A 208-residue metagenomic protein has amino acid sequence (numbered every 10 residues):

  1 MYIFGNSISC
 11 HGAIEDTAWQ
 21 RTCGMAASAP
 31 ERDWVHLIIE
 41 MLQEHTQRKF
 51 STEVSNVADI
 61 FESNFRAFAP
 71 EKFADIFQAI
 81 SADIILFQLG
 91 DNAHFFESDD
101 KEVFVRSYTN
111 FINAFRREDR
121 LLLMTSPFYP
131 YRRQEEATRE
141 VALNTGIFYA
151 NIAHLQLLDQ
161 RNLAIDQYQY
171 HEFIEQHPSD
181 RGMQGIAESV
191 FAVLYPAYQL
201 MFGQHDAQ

Functional and structural regions predicted by a protein language model:
Y2, C10-S98: Conserved SGNH/GDSL esterase-like catalytic core that processes O-acyl groups on lipids and polysaccharides
A26-W34, F65, D99-V103, P130 (+1 more regions): Extracytoplasmic/periplasmic, Sec-exported soluble proteins
Q43, Q47, Q78, G90 (+3 more regions): Sec-exported extracytoplasmic/periplasmic mature domains
T46-N56, M124-P127, M201-Q204: Surface-exposed patches in mature extracellular/periplasmic domains of secreted proteins
F68-E71, D100-N110: Charged helix-capping and loop-helix junction motifs
F73-F77, Y108-I112, E135: Generic structural signal for well-ordered alpha-helices, preferentially at hydrophobic/aromatic core positions
L86-F95, F111-N144: Active-site segments of SGNH/GDSL-like serine hydrolases that catalyze O-acetyl group transfer/hydrolysis on lipids
Y129-Q208: Catalytic His-Asp segment of secreted/periplasmic serine-dependent ester chemistry enzymes
